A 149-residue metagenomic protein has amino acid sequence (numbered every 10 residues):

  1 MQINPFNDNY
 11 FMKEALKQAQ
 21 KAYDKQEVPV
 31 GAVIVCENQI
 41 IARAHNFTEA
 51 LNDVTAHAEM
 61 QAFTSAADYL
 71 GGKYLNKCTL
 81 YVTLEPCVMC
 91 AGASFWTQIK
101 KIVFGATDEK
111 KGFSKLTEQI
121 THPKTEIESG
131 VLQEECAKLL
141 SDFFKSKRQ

Functional and structural regions predicted by a protein language model:
M1-K25, P86-Q149: Zinc-dependent deaminase
A15, A19-A22, A32, A42 (+2 more regions): Small-residue (primarily alanine) positions within well-ordered alpha-helices, especially packing/interaction faces
Q26-V30, N76: Short, basic and Ser/Thr-rich N-terminal targeting/leader segments
V30-N38: Short beta-strand scaffold segments in enzyme catalytic cores
A32, G71-G72, T117-Q119: Short secondary-structure boundary/capping segments
I41-T48, K124-E126: Short beta->alpha transition motifs characteristic of CBS
T48, V82, A106: Residues that line or immediately flank small-molecule/substrate-binding pockets and catalytic motifs
N52-E85, M89: Helix-adjacent hinge/juxtasegments
